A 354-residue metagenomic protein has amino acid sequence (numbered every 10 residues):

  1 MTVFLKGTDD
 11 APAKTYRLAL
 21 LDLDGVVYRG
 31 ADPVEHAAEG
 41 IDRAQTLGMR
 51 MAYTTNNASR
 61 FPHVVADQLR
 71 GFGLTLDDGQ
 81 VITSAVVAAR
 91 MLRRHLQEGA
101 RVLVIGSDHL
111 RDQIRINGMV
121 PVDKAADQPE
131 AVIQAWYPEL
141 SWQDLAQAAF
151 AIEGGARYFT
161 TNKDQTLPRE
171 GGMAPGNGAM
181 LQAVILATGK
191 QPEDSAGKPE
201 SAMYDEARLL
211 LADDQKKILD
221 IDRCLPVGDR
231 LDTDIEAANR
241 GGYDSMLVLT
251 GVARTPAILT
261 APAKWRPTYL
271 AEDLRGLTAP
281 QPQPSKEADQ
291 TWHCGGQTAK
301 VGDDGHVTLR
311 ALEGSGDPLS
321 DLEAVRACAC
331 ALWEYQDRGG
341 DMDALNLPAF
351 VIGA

Functional and structural regions predicted by a protein language model:
T2-L21, Y28-A31, R43-T46, A66-G79 (+2 more regions): Asp-based, Mg2+/Mn2+-dependent phosphohydrolase catalytic module
R50: Conserved phosphate-binding loops in N-terminal lobes of ATP-dependent enzymes of the actin/Hsp70/sugar-kinase
T54: Glycine-rich loop-to-alpha-helix module at the N-terminal edge of alpha/beta enzyme cores
N57: Conserved phosphate/oxyanion-binding catalytic-loop motifs
S84-V86: Polytopic endomembrane small-metabolite transporters, centered on the Drug/Metabolite Transporter
